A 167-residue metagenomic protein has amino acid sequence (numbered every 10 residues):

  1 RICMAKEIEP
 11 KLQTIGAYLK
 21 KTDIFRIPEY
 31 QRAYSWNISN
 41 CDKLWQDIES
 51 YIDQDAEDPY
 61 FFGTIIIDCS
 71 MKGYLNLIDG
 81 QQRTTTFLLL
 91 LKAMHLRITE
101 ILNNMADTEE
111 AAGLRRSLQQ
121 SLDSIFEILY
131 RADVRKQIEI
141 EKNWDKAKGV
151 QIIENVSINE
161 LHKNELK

Functional and structural regions predicted by a protein language model:
M4-K167: Glycine- and hydrophobic-rich flexible loops that cap the catalytic core of alpha/beta enzyme folds
